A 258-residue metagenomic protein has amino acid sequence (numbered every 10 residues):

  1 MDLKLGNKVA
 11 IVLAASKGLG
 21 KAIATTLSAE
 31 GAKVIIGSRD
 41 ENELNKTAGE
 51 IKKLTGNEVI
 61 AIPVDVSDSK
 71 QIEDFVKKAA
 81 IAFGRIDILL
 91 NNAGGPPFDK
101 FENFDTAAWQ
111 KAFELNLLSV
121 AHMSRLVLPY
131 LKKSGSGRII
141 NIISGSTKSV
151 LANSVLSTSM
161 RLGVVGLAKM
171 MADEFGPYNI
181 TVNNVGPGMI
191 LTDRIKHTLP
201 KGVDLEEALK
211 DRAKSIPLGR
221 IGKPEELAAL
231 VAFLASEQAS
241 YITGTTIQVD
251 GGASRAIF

Functional and structural regions predicted by a protein language model:
A14-K17: Conserved glycine-rich cofactor-binding loop
E41, K148, P187-H197: Short, flexible catalytic-loop segment of classical short-chain dehydrogenase/reductase
K100-F101, A108-F113, I139, R212: Substrate-binding pocket helix/loop in short-chain dehydrogenase/reductase
P129, D173-E174, S240: Alpha-helical segment proximal to the catalytic Tyr-Lys
I140-G163, A168-P177, M189-I190, A253: Catalytic loop of short-chain dehydrogenase/reductase
S149, A232, T243-F258: Short C-terminal tail/terminal secondary-structure segment of NAD(P)H-dependent dehydrogenase/reductase domains
G176, T181, I242-G244: Short, small/polar-rich loop/turn modules that mediate ligand/substrate recognition or access, typified
